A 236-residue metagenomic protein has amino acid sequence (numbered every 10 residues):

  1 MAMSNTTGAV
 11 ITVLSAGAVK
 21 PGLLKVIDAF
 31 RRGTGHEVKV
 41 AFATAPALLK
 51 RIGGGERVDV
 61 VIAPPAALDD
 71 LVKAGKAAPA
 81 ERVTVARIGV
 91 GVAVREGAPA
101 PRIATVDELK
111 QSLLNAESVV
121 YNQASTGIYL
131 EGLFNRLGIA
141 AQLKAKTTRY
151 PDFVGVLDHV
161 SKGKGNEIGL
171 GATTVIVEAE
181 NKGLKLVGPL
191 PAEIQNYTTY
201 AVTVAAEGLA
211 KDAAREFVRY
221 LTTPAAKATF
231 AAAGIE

Functional and structural regions predicted by a protein language model:
A2-A41, P46, K50-E56, P65-G75 (+2 more regions): Exported/periplasmic ABC-transporter solute-binding proteins
